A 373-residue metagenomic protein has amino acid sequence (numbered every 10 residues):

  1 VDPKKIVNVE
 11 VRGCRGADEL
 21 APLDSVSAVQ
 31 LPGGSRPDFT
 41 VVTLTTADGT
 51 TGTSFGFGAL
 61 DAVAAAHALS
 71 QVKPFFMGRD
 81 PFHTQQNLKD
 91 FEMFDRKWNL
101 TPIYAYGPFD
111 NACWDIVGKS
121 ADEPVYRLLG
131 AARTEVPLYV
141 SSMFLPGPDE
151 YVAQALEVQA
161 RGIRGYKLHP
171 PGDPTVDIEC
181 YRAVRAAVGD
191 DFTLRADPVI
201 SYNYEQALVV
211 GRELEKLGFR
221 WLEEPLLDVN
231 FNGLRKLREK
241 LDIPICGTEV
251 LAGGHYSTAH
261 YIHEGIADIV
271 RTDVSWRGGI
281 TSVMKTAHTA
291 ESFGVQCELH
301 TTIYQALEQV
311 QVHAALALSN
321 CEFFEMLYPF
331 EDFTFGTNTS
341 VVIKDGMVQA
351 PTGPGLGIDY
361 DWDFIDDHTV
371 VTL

Functional and structural regions predicted by a protein language model:
V1-T51, F57, P329, T334: Structured beta-strand/loop patches that form or line metal/cofactor-binding pockets in enzymes
V11, T45-S120: Metal- or metallocofactor-binding catalytic centers and their adjacent structured scaffolds across diverse enzyme
G49, V72, F109, D122 (+6 more regions): Conserved, mostly hydrophobic/aromatic
G56, V140-S142, L168-P170, A196-I200 (+5 more regions): A cross-domain feature marking catalytic cores of carbohydrate-active enzymes and several ubiquitous metabolic/repair
P108-L145: Glycine-rich, aromatic-flanked loop segments that form ligand/cofactor-binding clefts across common enzyme folds
G130-L241: Metal-dependent enolase-superfamily TIM-barrel catalytic cores that perform enediolate-based chemistry
R212, G218, V229-M347, P351: Shared catalytic-loop signature of beta/alpha-barrel
G355-L373: Extended hydrophobic packing segments that form well-structured cores
